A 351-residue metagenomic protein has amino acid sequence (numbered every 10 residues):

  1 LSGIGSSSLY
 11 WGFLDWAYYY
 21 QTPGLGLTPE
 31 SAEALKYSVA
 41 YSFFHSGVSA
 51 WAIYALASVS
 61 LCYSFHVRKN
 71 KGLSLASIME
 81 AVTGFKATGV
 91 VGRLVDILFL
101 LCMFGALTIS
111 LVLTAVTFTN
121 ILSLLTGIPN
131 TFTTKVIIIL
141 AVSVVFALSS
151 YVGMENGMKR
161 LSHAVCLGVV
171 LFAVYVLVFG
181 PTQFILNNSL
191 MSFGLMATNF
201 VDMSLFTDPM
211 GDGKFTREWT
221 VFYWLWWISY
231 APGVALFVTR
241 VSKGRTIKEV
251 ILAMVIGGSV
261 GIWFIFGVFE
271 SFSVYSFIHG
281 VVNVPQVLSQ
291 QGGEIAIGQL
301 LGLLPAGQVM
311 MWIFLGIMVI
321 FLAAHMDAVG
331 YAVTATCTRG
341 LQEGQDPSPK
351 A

Functional and structural regions predicted by a protein language model:
L1, T182-Q183, N187, K214-T216 (+2 more regions): C-terminal membrane-solvent junction of multi-pass transporters and transport-like membrane proteins
L1-G72, I251-V255, G261-V274, G302: Membrane-interface helix-loop-helix modules in multi-pass membrane proteins
I4-L9, H45-V116, L124-S150, F179-T182 (+3 more regions): Helix-loop-helix module between adjacent transmembrane segments
S8, D15, I109, N156 (+2 more regions): Short, flexible micro-motifs
A55-L61, K71, S143, V284-V319 (+1 more regions): Helix-loop-helix junctions within the multi-pass membrane cores of secondary transporters/permeases
A87-R245, L252, G257-M311: Membrane-embedded translocation segments of transport machinery
